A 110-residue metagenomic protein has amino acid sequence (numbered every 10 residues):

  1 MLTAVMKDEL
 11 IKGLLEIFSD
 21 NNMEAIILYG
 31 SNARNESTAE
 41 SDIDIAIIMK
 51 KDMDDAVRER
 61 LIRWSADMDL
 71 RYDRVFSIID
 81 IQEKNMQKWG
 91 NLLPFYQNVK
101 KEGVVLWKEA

Functional and structural regions predicted by a protein language model:
M1-A25, A33-A39, K50-A110: Catalytic core of pol beta-like nucleotidyltransferases
D44-I48: Short beta-strand->loop micro-motif that forms the acidic, two-metal-ion catalytic signature in nucleotide-processing
